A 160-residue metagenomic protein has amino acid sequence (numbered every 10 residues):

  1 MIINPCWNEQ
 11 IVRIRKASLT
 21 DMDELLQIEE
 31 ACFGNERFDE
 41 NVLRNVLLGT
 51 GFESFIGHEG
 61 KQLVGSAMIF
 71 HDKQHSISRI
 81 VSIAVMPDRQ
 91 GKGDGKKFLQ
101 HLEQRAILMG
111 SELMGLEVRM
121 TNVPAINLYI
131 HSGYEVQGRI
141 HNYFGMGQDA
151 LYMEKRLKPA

Functional and structural regions predicted by a protein language model:
M1-W7, D149-A160: Terminal substrate-recognition subdomain of acyl/acetyltransferases
C6-Q10, K16-D88, L99-H101, R105 (+2 more regions): Acetyl-CoA-dependent GNAT
I14, V118: Conserved SAM-binding loop
F52, L113, R119, L151-R156: Conserved catalytic core of the tyrosine transesterase superfamily
Q62, S82, M86-Q100, I107-M109 (+4 more regions): Conserved glycine-rich acetyl-CoA-binding loop
Q74-S76, N122, F144-D149: Short acidic/glycine-enriched loop/turn segments that link adjacent beta-strands
K92, H141, R156-A160: Acyl-donor (CoA/ACP) binding surface of acyl/acetyltransferases
E117, I130, E135-L151: Conserved catalytic-core motifs of GNAT/GCN5-like acyltransferases
